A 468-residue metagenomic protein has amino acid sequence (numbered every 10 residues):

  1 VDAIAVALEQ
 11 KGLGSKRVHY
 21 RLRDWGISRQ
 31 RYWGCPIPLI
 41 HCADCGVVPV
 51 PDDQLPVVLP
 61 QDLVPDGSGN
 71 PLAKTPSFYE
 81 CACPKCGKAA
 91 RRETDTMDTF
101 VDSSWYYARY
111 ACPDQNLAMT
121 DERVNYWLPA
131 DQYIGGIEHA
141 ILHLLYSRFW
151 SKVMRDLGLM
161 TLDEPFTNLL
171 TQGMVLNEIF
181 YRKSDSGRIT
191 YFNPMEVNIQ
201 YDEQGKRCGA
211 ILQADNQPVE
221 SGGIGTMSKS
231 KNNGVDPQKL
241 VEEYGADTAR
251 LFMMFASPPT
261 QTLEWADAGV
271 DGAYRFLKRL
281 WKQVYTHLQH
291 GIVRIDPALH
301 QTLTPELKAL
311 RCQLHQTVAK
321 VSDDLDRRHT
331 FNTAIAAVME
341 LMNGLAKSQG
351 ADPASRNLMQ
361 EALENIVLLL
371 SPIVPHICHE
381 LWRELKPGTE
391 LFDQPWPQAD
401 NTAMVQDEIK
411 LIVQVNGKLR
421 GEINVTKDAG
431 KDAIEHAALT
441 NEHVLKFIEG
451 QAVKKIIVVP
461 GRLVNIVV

Functional and structural regions predicted by a protein language model:
V1-P56, N70-T75, V219, G225-G269 (+3 more regions): Residue patterns forming the tRNA-binding/recognition surfaces of aminoacyl-tRNA synthetases and related DALR
V1-Y32, C45, Q115-N116, H300 (+1 more regions): NTP/phosphate- and nucleic-acid-binding module
A7-E9, R91-R92, E122-E138, E164 (+7 more regions): Glycine- and acidic
W25-G34, M254, R275-Q283, L307-S322 (+2 more regions): Core structural elements
L39-A43, V48-V50, P56-V57, L169 (+5 more regions): Acidic, turn-prone loop/beta-hairpin segments
C42, C83-C86: Short cysteine-rich clusters marking metal-coordination/redox-active sites
D95-I134, N232: Active-site-adjacent "gating/activation" loops or surface patches in catalytic cores
Y181, I189-L303, R311, V464: Catalytic adenosine-cofactor/nucleotide-binding cores of aminoacyl-tRNA synthetases and other
